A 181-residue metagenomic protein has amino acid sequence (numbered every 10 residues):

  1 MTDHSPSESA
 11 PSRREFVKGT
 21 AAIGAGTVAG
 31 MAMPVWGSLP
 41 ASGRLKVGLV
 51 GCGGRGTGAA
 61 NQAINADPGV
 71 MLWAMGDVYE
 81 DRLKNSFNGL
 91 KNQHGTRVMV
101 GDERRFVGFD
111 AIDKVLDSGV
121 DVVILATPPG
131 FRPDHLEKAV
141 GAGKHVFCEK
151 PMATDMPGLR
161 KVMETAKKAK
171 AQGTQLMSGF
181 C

Functional and structural regions predicted by a protein language model:
M1-P11: N-terminal secretory signal peptides
A10, G30-N61, N65-P68: C-terminal segment of N-terminal export signals and the immediately downstream linker at the start of the mature
E15-G37: N-terminal export signals
T20, A126-T127: Glycine-rich, N-terminal phosphate-binding loop of Rossmann-like dinucleotide-binding domains
G69-H94: NAD(P)-binding Rossmann-fold cofactor-contacting core
H94-L125: A structured beta-alpha segment of the ubiquitous adenosine-cofactor-binding alpha/beta core
P129, P133-C181: Beta-strand-loop-alpha-helix segment that lines the small-molecule cofactor/substrate pocket of alpha/beta enzymes
